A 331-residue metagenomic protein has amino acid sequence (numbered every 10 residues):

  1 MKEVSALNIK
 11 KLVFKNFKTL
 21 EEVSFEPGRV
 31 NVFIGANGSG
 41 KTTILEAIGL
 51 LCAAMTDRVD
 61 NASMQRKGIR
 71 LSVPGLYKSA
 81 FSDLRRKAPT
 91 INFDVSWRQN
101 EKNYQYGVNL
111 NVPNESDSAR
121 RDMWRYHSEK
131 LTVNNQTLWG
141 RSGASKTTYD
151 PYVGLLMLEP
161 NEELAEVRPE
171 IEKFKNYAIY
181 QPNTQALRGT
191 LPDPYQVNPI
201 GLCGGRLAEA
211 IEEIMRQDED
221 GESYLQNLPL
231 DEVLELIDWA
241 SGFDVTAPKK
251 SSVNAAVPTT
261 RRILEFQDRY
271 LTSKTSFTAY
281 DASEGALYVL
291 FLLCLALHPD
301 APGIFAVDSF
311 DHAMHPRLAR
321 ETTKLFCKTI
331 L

Functional and structural regions predicted by a protein language model:
M1-A53, D57, T260-L331: Switch/communication elements of ASCE P-loop NTPase nucleotide-binding domains
M1-L12, N16, G143-V167, V257-R262 (+1 more regions): An N-terminal domain-start capping segment
F14, F25, V32, E129-L131 (+2 more regions): Hydrophobic/anchoring residues in structured secondary elements
N16, V95-E101, V133, F266-L271: Short acidic, glycine-rich loop/turn motifs
E46-S116: Conserved P-loop NTP-binding catalytic core
R85-P89, I237, A256-T259: A short catalytic or substrate-binding loop motif that flags glycine-/basic-rich loops and adjacent residues that bind
N92, R98-V245: Electropositive, glycine-dotted interaction segments that contact anionic polymers or phosphate-rich ligands
S241-L271: Pre-Walker A segment
